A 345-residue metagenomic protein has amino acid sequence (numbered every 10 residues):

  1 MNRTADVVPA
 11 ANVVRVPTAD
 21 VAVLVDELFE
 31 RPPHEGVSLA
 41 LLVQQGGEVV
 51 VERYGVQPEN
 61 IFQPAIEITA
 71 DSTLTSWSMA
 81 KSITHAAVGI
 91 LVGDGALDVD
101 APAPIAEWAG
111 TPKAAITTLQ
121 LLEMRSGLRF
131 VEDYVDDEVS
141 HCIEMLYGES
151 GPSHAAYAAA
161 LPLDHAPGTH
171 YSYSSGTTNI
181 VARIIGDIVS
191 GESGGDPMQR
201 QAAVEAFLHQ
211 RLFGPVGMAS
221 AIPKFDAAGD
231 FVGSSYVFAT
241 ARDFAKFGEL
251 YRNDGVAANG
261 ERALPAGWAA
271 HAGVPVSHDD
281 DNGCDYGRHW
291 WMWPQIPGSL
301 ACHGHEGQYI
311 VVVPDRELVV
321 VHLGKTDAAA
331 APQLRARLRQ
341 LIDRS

Functional and structural regions predicted by a protein language model:
M1-I66, V92-L97, E123, P152-A160 (+3 more regions): N-terminal leader/targeting segments and the immediately adjacent pre-domain N-terminus
E27, V50-R53, Q63, D137-A166 (+1 more regions): Short, charged, amphipathic alpha-helices and their helix-cap/turn boundaries
G47, S72-V99, L121, V181-I185 (+1 more regions): Active-site SXXK
T75, G93-R129, A160, S190-S235: Active-site helix/loop module of the DD-peptidase/beta-lactamase fold, centered on the serine-lysine SxxK catalytic
G110-D136, E144, A159-P167, G176-N179 (+1 more regions): Conserved catalytic neighborhood of penicillin-recognizing serine enzymes
T177-I185, S235-V256, Q308-G324: Active-site-proximal alpha-helical segments within enzyme catalytic domains
M218-F225, A269-V320: Active-site Gly/Thr loop motif
C302-S345: Structured C-terminal helix/loop/strand segments within mature extracytoplasmic catalytic/sensor domains
